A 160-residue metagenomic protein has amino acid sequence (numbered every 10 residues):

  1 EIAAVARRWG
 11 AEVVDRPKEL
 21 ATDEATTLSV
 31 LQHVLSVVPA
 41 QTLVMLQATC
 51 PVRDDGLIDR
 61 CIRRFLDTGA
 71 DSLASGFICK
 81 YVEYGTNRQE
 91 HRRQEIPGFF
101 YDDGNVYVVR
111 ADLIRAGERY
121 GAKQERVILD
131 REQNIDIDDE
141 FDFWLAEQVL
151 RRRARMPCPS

Functional and structural regions predicted by a protein language model:
E1-I2, L113, D142: Alpha-helix capping/helix-boundary segments
E1-P39: Conserved N-terminal catalytic core of the sugar/cofactor nucleotidyltransferase
V5, A116-G117, A146: Residues that scaffold the ATP/ADP-binding catalytic core of kinase and kinase-like folds
W9, E24-H33, P51-Q133: Conserved core of the sugar-phosphate nucleotidyltransferase
K18, A48-C50: Short acidic donor-binding/metal-coordinating loop in glycosyltransferase active sites
V38, L66, L150-A154: Short, hydrophobic alpha-helical segments
L43-V44: Short aromatic/hydrophobic "clamp" motif used to bind/position activated sugar donors
V127-I128, Q133-S160: Hydrophobic helical membrane-anchoring modules
